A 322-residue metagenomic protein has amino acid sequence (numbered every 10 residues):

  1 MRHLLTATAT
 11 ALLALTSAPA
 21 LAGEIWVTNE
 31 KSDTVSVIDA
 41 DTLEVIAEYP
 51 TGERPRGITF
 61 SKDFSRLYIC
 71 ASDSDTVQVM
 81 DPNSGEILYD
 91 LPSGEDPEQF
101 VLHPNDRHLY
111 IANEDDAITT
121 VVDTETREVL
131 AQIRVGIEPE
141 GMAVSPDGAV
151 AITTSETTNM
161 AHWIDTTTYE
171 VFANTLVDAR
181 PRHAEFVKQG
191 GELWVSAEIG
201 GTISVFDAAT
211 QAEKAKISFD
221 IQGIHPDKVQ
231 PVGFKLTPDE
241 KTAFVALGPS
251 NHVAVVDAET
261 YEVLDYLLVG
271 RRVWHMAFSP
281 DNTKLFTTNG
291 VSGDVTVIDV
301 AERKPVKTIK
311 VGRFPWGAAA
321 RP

Functional and structural regions predicted by a protein language model:
M1-T8: Bacterial N-terminal signal peptides that target proteins for export
L5, L13-P322: Predominantly soluble domains enriched in secretory-pathway, periplasmic, or organellar proteins
